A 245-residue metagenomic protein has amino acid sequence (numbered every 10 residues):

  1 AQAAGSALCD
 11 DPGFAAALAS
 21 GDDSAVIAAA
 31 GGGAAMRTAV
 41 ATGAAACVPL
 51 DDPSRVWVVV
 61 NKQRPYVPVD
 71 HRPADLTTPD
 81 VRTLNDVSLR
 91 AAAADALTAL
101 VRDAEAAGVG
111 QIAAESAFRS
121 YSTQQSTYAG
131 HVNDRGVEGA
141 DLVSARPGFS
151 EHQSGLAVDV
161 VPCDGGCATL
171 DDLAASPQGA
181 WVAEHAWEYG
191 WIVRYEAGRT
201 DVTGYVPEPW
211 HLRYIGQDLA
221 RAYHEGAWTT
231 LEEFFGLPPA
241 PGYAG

Functional and structural regions predicted by a protein language model:
A1-S116, Y121-G245: Extracytoplasmic cell-surface/polysaccharide-interacting catalytic and binding patches
